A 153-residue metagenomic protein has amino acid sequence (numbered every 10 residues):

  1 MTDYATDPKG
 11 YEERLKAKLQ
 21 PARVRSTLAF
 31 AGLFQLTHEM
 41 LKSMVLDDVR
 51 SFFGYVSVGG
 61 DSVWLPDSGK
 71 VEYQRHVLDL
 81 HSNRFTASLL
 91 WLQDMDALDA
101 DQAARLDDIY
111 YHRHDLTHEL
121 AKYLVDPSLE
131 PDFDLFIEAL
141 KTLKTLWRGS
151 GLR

Functional and structural regions predicted by a protein language model:
M1-R153: Amphipathic alpha-helical interface elements
